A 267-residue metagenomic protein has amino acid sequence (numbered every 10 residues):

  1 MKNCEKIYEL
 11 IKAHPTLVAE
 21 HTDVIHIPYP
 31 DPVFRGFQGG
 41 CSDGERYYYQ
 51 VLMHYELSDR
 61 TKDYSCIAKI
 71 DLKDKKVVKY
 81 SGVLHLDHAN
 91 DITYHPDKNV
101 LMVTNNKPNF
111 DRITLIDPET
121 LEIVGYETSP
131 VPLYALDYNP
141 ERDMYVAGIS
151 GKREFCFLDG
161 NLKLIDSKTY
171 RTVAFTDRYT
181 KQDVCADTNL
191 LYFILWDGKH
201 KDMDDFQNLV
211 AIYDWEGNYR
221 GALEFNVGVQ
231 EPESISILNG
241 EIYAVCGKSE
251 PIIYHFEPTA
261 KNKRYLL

Functional and structural regions predicted by a protein language model:
H21-D31, K76-G82, E122-T128, L164-F175 (+1 more regions): A short beta-strand motif characteristic of beta-propeller blades
H26-D63, H88-D91: Beta-strand-rich domains and repeat architectures in extracellular enzymes and scaffolds, especially beta-propellers
P32-C41, H85-Y94, S129-E141, F175-C185 (+1 more regions): Repeated scaffold domains used in trafficking and secretory/extracellular systems, primarily beta-propellers
L57-S65, N106-D111, I149-R153, K201-Q207 (+1 more regions): Short, solvent-exposed loop/turn segments at conserved positions within beta-propeller repeat blades
D63-K73, R112-L121, D205-G217, H255-L267: Beta-propeller blade signature
L72-L101: Blade-loop segments of beta-propeller domains
A174-W215: Loop/turn-rich, solvent-exposed surfaces of beta-rich toroidal or solenoidal domains
E233-L267: Blade-level signature of beta-propeller repeat domains, shared across WD40, Kelch, NHL, RCC1 and BNR/Asp-box propellers
